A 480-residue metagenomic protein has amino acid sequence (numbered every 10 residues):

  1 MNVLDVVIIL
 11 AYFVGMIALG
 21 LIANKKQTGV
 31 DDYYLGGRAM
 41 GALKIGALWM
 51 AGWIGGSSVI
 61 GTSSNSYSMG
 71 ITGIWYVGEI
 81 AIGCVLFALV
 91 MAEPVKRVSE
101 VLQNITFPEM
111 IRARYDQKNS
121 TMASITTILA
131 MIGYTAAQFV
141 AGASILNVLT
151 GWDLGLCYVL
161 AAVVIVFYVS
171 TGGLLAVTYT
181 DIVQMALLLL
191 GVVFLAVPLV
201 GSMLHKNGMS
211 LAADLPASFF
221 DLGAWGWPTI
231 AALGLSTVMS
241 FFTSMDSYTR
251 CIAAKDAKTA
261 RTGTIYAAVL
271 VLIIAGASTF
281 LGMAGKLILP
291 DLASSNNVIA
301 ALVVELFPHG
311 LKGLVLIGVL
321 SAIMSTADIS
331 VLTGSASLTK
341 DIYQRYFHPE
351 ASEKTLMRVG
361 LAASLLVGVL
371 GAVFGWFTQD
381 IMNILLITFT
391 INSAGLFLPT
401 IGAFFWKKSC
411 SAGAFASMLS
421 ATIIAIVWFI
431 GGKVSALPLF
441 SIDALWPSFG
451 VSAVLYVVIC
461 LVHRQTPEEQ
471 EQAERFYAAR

Functional and structural regions predicted by a protein language model:
M1-R480: Membrane-embedded helix-loop-helix hairpins and adjacent transmembrane boundary segments in multi-pass transporters
